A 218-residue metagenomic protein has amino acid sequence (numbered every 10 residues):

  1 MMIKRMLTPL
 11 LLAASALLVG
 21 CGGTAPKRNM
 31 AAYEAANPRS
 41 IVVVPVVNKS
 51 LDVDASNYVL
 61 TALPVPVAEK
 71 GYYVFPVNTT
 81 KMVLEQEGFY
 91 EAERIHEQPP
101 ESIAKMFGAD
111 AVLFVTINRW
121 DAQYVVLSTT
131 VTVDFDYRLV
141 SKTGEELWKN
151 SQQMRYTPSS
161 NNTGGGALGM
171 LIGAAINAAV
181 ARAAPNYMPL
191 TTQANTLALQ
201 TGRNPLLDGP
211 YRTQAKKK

Functional and structural regions predicted by a protein language model:
M1-L10: Bacterial N-terminal signal peptides that target proteins for export
C21-R39, M106, S141-K218: C-terminal/domain-edge helix-coil "capping" segments
A36-P38, Y58, F107-V112, S128-D134: Extracytoplasmic
R39-K49, L84: Acidic/histidine-rich, surface-exposed loop or edge segments in extracytoplasmic proteins
V42-P45, V112-N118, T132-R138: Soluble periplasmic/extracytoplasmic beta-strand elements of cell-envelope proteins
S50-F114, E146-K149, A178-A183: N-terminal segment of the mature soluble domain
A122-V126: Extracytoplasmic/secreted cell-surface and envelope-processing proteins
